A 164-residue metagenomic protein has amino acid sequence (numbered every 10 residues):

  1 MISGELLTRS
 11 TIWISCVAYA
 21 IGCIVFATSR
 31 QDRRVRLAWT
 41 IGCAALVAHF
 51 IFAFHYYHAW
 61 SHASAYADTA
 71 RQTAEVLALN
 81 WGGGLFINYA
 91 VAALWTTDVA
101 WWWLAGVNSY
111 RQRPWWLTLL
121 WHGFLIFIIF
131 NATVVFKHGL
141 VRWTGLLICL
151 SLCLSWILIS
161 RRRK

Functional and structural regions predicted by a protein language model:
M1-K164: Membrane-embedded alpha-helical bundles that constitute the cytochrome b-like, heme-associated redox core of multi-pass
